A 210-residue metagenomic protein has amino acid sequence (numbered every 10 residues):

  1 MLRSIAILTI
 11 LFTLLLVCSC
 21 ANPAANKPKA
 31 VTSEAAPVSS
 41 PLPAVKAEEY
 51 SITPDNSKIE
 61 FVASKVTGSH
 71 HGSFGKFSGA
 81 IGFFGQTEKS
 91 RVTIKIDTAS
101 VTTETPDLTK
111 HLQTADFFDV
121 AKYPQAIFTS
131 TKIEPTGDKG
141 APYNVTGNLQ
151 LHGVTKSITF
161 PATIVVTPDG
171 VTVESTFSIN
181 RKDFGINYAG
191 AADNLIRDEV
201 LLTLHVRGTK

Functional and structural regions predicted by a protein language model:
M1-C18: Sec-dependent bacterial lipoprotein signal peptides
C20-K210: Low-complexity, acidic/polar, glycine-enriched regions of mature
